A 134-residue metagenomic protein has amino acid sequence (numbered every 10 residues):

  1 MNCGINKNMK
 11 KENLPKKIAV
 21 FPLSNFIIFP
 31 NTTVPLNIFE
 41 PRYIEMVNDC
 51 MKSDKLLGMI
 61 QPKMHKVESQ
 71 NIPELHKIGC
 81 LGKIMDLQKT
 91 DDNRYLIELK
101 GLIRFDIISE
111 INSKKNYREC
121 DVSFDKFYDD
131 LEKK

Functional and structural regions predicted by a protein language model:
N2-K134: N-terminal low-complexity, acidic/polar interaction/targeting segments
